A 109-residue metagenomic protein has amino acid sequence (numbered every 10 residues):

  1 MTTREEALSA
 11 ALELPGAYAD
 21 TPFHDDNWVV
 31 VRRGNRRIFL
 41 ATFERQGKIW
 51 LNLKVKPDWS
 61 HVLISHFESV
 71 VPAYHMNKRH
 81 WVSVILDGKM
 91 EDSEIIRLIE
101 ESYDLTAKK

Functional and structural regions predicted by a protein language model:
M1-K109: Charge-dense, helix-prone N-terminal extensions
